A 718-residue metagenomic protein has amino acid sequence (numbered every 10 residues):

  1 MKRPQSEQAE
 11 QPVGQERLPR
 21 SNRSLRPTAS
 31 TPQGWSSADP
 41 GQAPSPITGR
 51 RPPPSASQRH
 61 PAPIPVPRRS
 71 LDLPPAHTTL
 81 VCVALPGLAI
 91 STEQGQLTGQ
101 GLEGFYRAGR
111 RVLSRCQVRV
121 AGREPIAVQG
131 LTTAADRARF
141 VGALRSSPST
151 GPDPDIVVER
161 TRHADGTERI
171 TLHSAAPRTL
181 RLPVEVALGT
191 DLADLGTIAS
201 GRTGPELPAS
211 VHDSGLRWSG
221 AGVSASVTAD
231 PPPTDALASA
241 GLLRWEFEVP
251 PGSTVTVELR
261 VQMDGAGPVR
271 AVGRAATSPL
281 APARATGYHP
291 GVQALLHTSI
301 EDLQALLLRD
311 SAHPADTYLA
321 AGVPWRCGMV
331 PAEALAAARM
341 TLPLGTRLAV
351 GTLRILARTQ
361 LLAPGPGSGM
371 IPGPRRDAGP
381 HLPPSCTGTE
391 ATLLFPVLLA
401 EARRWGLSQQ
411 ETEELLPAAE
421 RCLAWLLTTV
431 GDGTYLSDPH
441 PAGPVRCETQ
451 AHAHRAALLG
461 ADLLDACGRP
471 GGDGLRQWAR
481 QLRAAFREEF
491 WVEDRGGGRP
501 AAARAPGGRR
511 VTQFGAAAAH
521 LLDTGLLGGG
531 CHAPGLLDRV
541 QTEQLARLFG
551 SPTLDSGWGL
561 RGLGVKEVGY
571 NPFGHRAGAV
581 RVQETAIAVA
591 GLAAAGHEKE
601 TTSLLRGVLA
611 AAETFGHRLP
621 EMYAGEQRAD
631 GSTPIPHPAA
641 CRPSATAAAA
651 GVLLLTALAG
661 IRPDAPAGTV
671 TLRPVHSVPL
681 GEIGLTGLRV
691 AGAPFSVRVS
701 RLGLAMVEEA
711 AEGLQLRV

Functional and structural regions predicted by a protein language model:
K2-E10, G14-P27, T31-D155, R162 (+5 more regions): An extended acidic
R3-Q5, G14, L18-R23, P32-G41 (+11 more regions): Acidic/polar, glycine-enriched structural segments that form the non-catalytic walls/loops of the carbohydrate-binding
T167-L172, R178-L180, P679-G713: Carbohydrate-binding surface patches
R274-A275, D316-A334, R376-T392, H440-A451 (+5 more regions): Solvent-exposed loop and edge beta-strand segments that line ligand/cofactor-binding and catalytic clefts
Y288-V292, T341-L353, A402-E420, L463-R480 (+3 more regions): Structural helix-adjacent loops and short alpha-helical linkers that scaffold large soluble proteins
G291-T298, L356-M370, A402-E448, Q477-Q481 (+3 more regions): Active-site acid/base region of carbohydrate-active enzymes
C327-T434, C447-Q450, G515, V582-V589 (+3 more regions): Aromatic-rich carbohydrate-recognition surfaces in CAZymes
R469-A502, L537-A693, R717-V718: Non-catalytic carbohydrate-binding regions of carbohydrate-active enzymes
